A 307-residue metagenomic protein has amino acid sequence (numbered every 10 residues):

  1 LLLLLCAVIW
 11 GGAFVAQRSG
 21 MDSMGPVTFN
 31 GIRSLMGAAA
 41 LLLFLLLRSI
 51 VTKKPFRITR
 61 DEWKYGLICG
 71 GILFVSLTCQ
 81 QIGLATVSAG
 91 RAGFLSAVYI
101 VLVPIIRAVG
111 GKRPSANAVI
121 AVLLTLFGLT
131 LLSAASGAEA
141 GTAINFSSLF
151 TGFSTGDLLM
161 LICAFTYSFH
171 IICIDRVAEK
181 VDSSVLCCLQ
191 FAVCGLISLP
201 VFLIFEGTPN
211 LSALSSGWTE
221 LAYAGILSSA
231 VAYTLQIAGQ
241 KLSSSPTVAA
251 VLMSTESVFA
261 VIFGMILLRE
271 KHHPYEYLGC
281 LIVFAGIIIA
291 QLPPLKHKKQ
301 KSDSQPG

Functional and structural regions predicted by a protein language model:
L1-I32, G71, V75, C79 (+3 more regions): Glycine-/small-residue-enriched transmembrane alpha-helix faces in small-molecule transporters and effluxers
L4-G12, A16, F44, L67-T86 (+6 more regions): Hydrophobic alpha-helical transmembrane segments of multi-pass membrane transport proteins, especially secondary
S23-V27, G31, R57-E62, V119 (+3 more regions): Juxtamembrane helix-entry segments on the extracytoplasmic side of multipass membrane proteins
S23-V75, I100-I106, L124, T166-C173 (+4 more regions): Transmembrane alpha-helices of multi-pass small-molecule transport proteins
N30-I32, A92-V98, I174-G195, S229-M265: Helix-helix packing/entry segments at the starts of transmembrane helices
S34-L35, S49, G217-T219, S254-G307: C-terminal-most transmembrane helix of multi-pass membrane proteins
A40, L45, Y99-L123, V258-Y277: C-terminal transmembrane-helix exit sites in multi-pass transporters
L41, L67, V98, P114-G137 (+4 more regions): Hydrophobic transmembrane alpha-helices of multi-pass small-molecule transport proteins
